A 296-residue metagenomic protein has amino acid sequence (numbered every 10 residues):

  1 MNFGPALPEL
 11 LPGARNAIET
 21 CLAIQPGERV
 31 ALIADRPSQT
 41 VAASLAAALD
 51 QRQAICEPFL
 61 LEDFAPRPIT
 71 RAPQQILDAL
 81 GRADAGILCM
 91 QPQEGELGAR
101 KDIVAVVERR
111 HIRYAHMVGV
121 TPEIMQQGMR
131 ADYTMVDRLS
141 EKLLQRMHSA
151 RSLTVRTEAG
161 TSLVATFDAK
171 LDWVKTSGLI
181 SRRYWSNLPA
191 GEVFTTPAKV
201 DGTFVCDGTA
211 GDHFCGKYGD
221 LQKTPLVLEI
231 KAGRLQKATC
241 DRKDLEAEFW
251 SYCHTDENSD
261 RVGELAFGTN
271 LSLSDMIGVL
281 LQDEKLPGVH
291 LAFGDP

Functional and structural regions predicted by a protein language model:
M1-T224: Active-site bordering "gate/hinge" segments that shape substrate access to catalytic or cofactor-binding pockets
T195-T196, K217-D220, V227-E229, H254-E257 (+1 more regions): Short, conserved, surface-exposed binding loops centered on an aromatic residue
A210-H213, Q236, K243-L245, L271-L273: Short, catalytically relevant binding-site loops at active-site mouths
C215-K217, C240-D241, M276-V279: Short conserved micro-motifs at the rims of enzyme active sites and ligand-binding pockets
T224-T239: Active-site and channel-lining beta-strand-loop segments that bind or position nucleotide-derived/phosphorylated
K237, D241-G268: C-terminal, non-catalytic macromolecule-binding modules
E257-P296: Cysteine/selenocysteine-centered motifs that mediate thiol-based redox chemistry or coordinate metal-sulfur cofactors
